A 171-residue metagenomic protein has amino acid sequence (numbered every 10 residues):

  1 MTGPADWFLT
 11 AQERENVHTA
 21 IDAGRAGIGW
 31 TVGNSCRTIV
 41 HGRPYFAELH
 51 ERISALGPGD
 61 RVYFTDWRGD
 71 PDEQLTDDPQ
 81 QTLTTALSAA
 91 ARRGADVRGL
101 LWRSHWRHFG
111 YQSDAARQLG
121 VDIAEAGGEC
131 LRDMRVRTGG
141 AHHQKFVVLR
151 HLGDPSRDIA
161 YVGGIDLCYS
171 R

Functional and structural regions predicted by a protein language model:
M1-E15: A short, flexible N-terminal coil/short beta segment enriched in small residues
A11-A20, G24-P58, T65, G69-R171: HKD-type phospholipase D/PLD-like phosphodiesterase module
